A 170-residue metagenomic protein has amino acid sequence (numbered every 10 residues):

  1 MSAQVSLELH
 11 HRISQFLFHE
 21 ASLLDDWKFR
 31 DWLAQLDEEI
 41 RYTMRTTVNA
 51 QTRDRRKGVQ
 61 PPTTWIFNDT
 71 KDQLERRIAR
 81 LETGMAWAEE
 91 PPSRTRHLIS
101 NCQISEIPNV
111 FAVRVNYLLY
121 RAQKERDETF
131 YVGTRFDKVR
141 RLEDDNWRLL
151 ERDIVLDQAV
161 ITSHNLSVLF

Functional and structural regions predicted by a protein language model:
M1, P108-R114, V132-N165: Short beta-strand edge/turn micro-motifs at domain boundaries
M1-E38, V48-A50: Short, low-complexity N-terminal intrinsically disordered segments enriched in polar/charged residues
E20, W32, L74, V113 (+1 more regions): Hydrophobic pocket/interface hotspot
E20-S22, M85-P92, Q123-K124: Short helix-to-loop capping/linker segments positioned immediately adjacent to catalytic or ligand/cofactor-binding
E38-V113: A solvent-exposed, acidic/Ser-Thr-rich amphipathic alpha-helical stretch
Q51-T52, S167-F170: Flexible, surface-exposed loop regions and adjacent strand-edge segments of Gram-negative outer-membrane beta-barrel
L119-R121, V155-L156: Short, surface-exposed beta-strand-loop junctions and turns on beta-sheet-rich folds
Y120-T129: Short, cysteine-centered beta-strand-loop-beta hairpins and adjacent loop/turn segments enriched in charged/polar
